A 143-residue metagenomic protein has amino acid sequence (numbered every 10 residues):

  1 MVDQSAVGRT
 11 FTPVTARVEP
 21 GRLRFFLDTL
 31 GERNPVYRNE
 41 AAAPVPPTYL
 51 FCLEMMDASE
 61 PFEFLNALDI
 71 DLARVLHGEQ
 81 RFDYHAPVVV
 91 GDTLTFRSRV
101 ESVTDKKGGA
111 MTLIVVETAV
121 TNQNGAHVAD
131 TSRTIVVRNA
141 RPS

Functional and structural regions predicted by a protein language model:
M1-E79, P142: Hot-dog-fold acyl-thioester-processing enzymes
M1-V2, P87-S143: HotDog/MaoC-like acyl-thioester-processing domains
H77-D83, I135: A beta-strand/beta-hairpin structural motif
